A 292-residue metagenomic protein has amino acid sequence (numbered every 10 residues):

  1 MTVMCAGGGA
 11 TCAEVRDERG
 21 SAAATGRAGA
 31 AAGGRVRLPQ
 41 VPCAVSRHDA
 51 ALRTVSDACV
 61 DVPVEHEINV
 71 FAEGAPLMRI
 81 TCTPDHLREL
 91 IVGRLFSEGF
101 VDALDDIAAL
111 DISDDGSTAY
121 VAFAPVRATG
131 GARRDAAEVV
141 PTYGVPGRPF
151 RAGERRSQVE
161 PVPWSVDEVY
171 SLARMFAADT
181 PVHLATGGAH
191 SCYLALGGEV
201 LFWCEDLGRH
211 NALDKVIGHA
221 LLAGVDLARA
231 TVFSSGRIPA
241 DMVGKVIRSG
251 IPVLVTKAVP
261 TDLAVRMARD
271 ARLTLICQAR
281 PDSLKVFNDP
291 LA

Functional and structural regions predicted by a protein language model:
T2-L196, F202: Intrinsically disordered, low-complexity regions enriched in acidic/Ser/Thr/Pro/Gln residues
M78, D105, V162, E205 (+3 more regions): Flexible, active-site-adjacent loop/turn segments at secondary-structure boundaries
M175-S235: A mid-sequence, solvent-exposed acidic-amphipathic segment
R209-D289: Feature captures the catalytic cores and cofactor-binding loops of soluble hydro-lyases/lyases that act on carboxylate
